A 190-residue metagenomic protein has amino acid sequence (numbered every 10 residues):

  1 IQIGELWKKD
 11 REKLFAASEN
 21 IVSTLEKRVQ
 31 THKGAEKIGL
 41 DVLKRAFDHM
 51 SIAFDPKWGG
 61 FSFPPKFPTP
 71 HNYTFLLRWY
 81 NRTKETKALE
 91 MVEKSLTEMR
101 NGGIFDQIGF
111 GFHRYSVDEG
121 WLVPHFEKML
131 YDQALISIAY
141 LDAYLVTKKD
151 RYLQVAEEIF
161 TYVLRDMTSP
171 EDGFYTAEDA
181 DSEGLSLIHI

Functional and structural regions predicted by a protein language model:
I1-L187: Replace the tail clause
